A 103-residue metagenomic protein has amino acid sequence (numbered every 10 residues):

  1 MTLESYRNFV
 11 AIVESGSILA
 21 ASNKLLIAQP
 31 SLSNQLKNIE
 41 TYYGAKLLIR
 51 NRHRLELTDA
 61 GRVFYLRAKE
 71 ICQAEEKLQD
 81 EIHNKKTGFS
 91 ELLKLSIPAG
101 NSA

Functional and structural regions predicted by a protein language model:
T2-S5, Q29, G61: The N-cap/first-turn positions of alpha helices within or immediately adjacent to helix-turn-helix DNA-binding domains
R7, N34-Q35: Base-recognition residues in the alpha-helical recognition helix of bacterial helix-turn-helix
V10-A28: Short helix-boundary/capping micro-motifs
S15, K24, N38-K46: Residue cluster at the C-terminal edge of the helix-turn-helix DNA-binding motif
A28, Q35-N38: Residues within the DNA-recognition helix of helix-turn-helix
Q29-P30, D80, T87-A103: N-terminal winged-helix
E40-D59, Q79: A short LG(V/I)-centered, amphipathic sequence patch enriched for acidic residue(s) preceding the LG motif
Y42, F64-K86: Alpha-helical linker/hinge and terminal dimerization helices associated with HTH transcriptional regulators
